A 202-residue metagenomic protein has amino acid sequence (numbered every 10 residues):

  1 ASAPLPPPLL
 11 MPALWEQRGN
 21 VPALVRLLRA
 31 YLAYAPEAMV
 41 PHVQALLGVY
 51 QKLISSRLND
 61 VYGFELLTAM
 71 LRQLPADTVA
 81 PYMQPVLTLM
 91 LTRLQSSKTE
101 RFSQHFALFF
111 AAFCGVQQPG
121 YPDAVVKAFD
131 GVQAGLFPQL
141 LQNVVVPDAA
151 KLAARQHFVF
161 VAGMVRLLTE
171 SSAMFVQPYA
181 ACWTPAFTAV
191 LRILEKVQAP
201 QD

Functional and structural regions predicted by a protein language model:
A1-D202: Karyopherin-beta/Importin-beta family HEAT-repeat alpha-solenoid scaffold
